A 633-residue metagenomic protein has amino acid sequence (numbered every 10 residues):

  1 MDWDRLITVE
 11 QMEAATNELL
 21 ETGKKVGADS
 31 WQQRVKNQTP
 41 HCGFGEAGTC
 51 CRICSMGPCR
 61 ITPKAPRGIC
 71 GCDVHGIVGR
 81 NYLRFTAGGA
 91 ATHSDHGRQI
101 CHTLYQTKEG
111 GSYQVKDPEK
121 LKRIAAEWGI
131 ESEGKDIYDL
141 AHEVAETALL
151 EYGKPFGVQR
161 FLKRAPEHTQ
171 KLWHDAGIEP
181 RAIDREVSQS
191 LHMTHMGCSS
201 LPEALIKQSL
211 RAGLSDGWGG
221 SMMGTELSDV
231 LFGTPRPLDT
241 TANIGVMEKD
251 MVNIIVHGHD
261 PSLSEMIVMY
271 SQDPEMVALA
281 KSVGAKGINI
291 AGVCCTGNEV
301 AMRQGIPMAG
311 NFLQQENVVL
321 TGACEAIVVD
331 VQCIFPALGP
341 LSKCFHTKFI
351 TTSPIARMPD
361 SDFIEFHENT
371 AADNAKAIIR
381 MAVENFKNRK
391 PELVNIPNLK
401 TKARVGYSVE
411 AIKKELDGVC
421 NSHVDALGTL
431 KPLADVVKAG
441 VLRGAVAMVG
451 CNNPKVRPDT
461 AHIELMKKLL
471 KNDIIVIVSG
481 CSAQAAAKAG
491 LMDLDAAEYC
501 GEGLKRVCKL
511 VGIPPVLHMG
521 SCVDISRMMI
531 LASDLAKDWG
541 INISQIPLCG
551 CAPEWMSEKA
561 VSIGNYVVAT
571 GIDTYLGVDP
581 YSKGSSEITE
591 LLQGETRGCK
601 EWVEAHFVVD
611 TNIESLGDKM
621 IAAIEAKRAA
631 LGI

Functional and structural regions predicted by a protein language model:
D2-I633: Anaerobic metallocofactor- and corrinoid-dependent redox/one-carbon enzyme cores, especially those from methanogenesis
